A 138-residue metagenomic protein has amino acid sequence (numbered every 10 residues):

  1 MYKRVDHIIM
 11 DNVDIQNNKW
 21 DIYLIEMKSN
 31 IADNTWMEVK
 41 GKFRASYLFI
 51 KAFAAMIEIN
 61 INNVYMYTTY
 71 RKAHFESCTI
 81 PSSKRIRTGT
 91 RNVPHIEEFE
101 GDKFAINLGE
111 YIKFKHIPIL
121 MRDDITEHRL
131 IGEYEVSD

Functional and structural regions predicted by a protein language model:
M1-I15: Active-site metal-binding core of divalent-cation-utilizing nuclease and nuclease-like domains
H7-D11, F43-A54: Short, well-ordered amphipathic alpha-helices
H7-I9, D21-S29, S46: Conserved catalytic cores of phosphodiester-cleaving nucleases, focusing on short active-site segments
I9-D11, K28-I31, T68-A73: Short, flexible loop/turn elements at secondary-structure junctions
N17, A32-T35, H74-C78: Short catalytic/ligand-binding loop motif for oxyanion handling, primarily in non-cytosolic enzymes, centered on
S29-I50: Mg2+/Mn2+-dependent nuclease catalytic core
I57-M66: Short, glycine/acidic-rich hinge or "gate" loops at secondary-structure transitions that mediate conformational
Y65-D138: C-terminal tail/extension regions appended to the core domain(s) of diverse proteins
